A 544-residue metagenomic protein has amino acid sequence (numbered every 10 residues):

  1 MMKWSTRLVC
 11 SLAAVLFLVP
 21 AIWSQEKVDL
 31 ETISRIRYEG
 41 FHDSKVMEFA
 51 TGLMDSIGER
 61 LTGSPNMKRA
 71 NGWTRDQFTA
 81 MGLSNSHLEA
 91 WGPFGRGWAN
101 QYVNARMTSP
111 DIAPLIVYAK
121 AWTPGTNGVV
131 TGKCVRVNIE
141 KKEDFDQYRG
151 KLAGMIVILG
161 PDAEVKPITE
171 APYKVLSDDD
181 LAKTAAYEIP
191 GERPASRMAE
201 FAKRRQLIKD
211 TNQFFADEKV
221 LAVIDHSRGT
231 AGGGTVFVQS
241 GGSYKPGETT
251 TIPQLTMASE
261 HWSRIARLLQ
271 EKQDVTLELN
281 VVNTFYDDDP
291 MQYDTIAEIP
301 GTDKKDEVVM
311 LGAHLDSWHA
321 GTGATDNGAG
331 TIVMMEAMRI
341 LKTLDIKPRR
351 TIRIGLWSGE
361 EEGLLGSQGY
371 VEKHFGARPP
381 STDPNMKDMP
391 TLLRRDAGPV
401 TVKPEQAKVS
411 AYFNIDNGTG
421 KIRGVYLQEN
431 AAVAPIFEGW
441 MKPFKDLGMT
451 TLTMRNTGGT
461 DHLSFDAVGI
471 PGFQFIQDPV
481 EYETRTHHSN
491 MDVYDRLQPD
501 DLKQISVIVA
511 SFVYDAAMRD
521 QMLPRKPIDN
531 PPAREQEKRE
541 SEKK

Functional and structural regions predicted by a protein language model:
V9-A21: Bacterial N-terminal signal peptides
K27-D29, T51, D55-G191: Noncatalytic luminal/extracellular "stalk/propeptide" segments of secretory-pathway proteins
V28-S64, T235-S243, D316, N414-G420 (+1 more regions): N-terminal capping segment at the start of a domain
L30-T32, V117, A121-Q147, G241-A324 (+1 more regions): Soluble metallo-hydrolase cores and metallopeptidase-like ectodomains found primarily in the secretory/periplasmic
I33-F41, D55-P65, V103, A121 (+13 more regions): Second-shell loop/turn segments in exported
P110-P114, N127-V137, G150, G154 (+8 more regions): Metal-dependent peptidase/peptidase-like ectodomains
R193-R205, K209-N212, A216-D217, A222 (+4 more regions): Active-site-adjacent substrate-binding region of metalloamidase/peptidase-like peptide-processing proteins
A195, K203, I208, N212-V275 (+3 more regions): Loop-rich non-cytosolic ectodomains and luminal regions
